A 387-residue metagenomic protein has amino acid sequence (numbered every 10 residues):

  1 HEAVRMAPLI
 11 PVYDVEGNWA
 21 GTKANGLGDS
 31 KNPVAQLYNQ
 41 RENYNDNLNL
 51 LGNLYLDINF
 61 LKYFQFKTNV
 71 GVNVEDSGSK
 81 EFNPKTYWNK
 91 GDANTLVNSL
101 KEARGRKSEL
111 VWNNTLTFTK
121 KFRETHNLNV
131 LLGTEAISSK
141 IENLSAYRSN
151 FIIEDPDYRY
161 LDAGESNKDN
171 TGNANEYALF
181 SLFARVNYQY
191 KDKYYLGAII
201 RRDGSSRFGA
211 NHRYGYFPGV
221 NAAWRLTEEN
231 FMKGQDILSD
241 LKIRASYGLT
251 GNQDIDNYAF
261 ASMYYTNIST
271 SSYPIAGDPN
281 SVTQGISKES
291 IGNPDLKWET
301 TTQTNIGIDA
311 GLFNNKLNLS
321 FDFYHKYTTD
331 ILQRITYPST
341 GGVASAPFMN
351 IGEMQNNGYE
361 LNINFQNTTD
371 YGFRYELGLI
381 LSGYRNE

Functional and structural regions predicted by a protein language model:
H1, A20, G26-N83, N94-E387: Extracellular/periplasmic, surface-exposed regions of secreted and cell-surface proteins
H1-M6, P11: N-terminal, post-signal-peptide soluble/periplasmic segments of Gram-negative outer-membrane pore/transport systems
L9-I10, D14, A136-K140: Glycine-rich, aromatic-flanked loop segments that form ligand/cofactor-binding clefts across common enzyme folds
G17: N-terminal Rossmann-like dinucleotide-binding module
